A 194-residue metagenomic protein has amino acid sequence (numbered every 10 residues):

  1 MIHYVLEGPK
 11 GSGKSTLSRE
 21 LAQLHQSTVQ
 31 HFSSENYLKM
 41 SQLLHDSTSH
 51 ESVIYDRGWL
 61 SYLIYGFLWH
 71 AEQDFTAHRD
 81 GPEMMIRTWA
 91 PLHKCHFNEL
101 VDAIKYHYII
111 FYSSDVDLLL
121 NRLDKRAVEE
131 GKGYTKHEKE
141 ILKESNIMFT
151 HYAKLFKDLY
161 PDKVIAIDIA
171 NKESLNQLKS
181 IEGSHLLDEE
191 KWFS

Functional and structural regions predicted by a protein language model:
H3: Walker A (P-loop) ATP-phosphate-binding motif of ABC ATPase nucleotide-binding domains
L6: Hydrophobic anchor at the beta1->P-loop junction of P-loop NTPases
P9-S12, T16-I54, G58-A71: Conserved substrate/cofactor phosphate-moiety recognition/catalytic segment in nucleotide-dependent phosphotransferases
E20, K125-S194: NTP-dependent small-molecule kinase module
L44-E51, V101-I104, D158-Y160: Flexible, charged surface loops at secondary-structure boundaries
D56-R57, R87-K94, D102-D124: Conserved phosphate-donor/acceptor-positioning beta-strand/loop module used by diverse small-molecule
L68-A71, R122-E129: Short, flexible, mixed-charge acidic loops at enzyme active sites
L68-E99: Substrate-gripping "pore-loop 1 plus following alpha2 helix"
